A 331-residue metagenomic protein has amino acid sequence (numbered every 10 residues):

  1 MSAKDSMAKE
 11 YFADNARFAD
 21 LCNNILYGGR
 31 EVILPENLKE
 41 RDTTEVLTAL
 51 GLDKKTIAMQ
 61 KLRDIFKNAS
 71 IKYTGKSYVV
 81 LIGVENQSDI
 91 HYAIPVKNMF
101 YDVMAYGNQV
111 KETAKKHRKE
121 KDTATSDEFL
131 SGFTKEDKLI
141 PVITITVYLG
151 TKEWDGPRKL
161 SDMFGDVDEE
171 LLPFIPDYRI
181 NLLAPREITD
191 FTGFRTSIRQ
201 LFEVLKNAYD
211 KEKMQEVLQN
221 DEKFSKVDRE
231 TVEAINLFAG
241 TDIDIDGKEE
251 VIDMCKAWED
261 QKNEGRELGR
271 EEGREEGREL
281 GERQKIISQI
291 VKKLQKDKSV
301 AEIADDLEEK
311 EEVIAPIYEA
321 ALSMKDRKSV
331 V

Functional and structural regions predicted by a protein language model:
M1-V331: Elongated, amphipathic alpha-helical interaction scaffolds
